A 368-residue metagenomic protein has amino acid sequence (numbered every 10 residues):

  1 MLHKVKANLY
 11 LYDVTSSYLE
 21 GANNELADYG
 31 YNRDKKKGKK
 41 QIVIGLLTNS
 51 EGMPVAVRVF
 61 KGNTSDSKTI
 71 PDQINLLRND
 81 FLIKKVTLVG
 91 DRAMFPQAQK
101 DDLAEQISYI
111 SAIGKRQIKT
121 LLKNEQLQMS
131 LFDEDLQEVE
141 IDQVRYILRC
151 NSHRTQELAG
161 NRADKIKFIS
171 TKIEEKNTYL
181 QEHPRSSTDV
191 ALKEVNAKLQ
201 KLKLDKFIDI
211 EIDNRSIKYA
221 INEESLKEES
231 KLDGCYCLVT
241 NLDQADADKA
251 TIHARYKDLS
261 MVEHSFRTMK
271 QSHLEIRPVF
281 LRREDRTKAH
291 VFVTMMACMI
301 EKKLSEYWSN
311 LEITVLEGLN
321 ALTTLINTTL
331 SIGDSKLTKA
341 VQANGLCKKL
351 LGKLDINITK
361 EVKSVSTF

Functional and structural regions predicted by a protein language model:
M1-F368: Anion-binding and metal-coordination hotspots
